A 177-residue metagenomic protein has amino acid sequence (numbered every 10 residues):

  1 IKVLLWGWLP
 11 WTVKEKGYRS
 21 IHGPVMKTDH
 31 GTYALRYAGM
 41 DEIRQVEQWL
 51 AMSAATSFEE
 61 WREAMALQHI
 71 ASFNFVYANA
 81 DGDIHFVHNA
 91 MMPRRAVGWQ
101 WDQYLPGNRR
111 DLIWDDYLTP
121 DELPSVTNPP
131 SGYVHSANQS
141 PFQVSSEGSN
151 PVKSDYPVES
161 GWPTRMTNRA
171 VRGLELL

Functional and structural regions predicted by a protein language model:
I1-L177: Mature extracytoplasmic enzyme cores
